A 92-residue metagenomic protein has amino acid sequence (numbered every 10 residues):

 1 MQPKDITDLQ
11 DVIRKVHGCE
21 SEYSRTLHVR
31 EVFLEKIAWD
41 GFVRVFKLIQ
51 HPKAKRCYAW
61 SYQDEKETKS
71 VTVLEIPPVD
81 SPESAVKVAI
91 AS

Functional and structural regions predicted by a protein language model:
M1-I13, K66-S92: Mixed-charge, Lys/Arg-enriched low-complexity segments
M1-V32: Low-complexity, Ser/Thr/Pro-rich intrinsically disordered segments found in N-terminal tails, propeptides, targeting
E20-V79: Acidic, low-complexity, intrinsically disordered interaction modules
